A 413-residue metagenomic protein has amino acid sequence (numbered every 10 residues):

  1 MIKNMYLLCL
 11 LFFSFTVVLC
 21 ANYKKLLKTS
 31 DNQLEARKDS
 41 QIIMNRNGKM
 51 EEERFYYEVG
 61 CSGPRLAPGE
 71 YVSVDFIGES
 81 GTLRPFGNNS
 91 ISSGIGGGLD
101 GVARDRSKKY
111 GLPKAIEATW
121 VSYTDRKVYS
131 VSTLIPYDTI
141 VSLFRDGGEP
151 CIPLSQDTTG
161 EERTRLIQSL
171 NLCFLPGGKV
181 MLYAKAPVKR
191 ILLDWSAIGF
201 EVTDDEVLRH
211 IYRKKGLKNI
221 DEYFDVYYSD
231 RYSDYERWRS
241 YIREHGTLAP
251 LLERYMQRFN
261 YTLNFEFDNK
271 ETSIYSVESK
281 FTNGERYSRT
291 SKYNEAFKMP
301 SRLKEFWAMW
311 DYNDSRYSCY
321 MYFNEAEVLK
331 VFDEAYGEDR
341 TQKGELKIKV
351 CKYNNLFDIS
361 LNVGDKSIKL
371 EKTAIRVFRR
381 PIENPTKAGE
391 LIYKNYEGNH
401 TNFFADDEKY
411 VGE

Functional and structural regions predicted by a protein language model:
M1-Y6: Positively charged n-region of N-terminal signal peptides that target proteins for export
V18-L19: C-terminal motif of bacterial Sec signal peptides marking the signal peptidase cleavage site
Y23-K109: N-terminal "first-domain core" detector
D75-S122, T272-E325, L329: Tryptophan-paired
D125-E149, N313-L346: Structured interaction patches on ligand/partner-binding surfaces of diverse proteins
S142-E253, E334-D406: Compositionally biased low-complexity segments at domain edges in trafficked proteins and select soluble regulators
D221-F306, N313-S315: Long, low-hydrophobicity ectodomains and other hydrophilic envelope-associated domains
